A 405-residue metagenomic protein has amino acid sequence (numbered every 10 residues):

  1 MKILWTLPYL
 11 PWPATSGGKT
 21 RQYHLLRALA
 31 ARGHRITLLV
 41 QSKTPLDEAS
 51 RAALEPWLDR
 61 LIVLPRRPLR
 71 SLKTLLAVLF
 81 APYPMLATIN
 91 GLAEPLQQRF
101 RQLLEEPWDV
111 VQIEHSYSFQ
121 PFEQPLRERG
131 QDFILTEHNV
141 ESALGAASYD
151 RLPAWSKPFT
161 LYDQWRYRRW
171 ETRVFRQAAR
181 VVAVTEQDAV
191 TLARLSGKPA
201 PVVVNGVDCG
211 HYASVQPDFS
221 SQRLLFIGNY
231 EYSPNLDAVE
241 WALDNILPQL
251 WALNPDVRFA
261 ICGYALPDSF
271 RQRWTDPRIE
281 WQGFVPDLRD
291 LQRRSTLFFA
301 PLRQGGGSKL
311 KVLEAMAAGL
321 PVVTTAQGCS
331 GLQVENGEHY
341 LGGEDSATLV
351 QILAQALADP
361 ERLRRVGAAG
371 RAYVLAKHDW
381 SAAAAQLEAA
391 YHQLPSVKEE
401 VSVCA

Functional and structural regions predicted by a protein language model:
M1-V63, E106: N-terminal subdomain of nucleotide-sugar transferases
P68-A87, F133-R169, N229: Acceptor-binding helix/loop patch of EC 2.4 sugar-transfer enzymes, predominantly nucleotide-sugar-dependent
D132, S142, T160-S214: Donor nucleotide-sugar binding/catalytic pocket of nucleotide-sugar-dependent glycosyltransferases
A179, R293-G307, L320-P321: Acidic donor-binding loop of glycosyltransferase active sites
R194, V204-R294: Conserved catalytic-core segment of nucleotide-activated headgroup transferases in glycan assembly
K311-E314, P321-T325: Short hydrophobic beta-strand element within catalytic cores of glycosyltransferases and related nucleotide-activated
Y340-A347, Q355-E361: Conserved acidic donor-binding segment of nucleotide-sugar-dependent glycosyltransferases
R362-A376, A383-Q386: A short, well-ordered alpha-helix in the C-terminal region of glycosyltransferases
